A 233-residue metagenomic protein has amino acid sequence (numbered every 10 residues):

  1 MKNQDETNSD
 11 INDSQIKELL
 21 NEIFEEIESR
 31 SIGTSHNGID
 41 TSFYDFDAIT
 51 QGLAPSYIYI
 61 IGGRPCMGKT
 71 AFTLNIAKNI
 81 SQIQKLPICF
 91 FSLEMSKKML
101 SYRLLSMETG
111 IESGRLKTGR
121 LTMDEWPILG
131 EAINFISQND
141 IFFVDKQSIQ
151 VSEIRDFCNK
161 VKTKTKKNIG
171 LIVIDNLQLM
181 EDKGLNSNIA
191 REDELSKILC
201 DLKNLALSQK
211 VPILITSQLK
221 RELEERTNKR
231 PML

Functional and structural regions predicted by a protein language model:
M1-P55, I111, W126, I133-D140 (+2 more regions): Core recognition of P-loop NTPase motor domains used across DNA-transaction enzymes
T41, A48, N79-N168, D182: Cytosolic-facing regulatory segments adjacent to core modules
Y59-I60, C89: Short hydrophobic/aromatic beta-strand immediately N-terminal to the Walker A/P-loop
G63: The Walker A (P-loop) glycine that initiates the GxxxxGKT/S ATP-binding motif of P-loop NTPases
C66: Walker A (P-loop) phosphate-binding loop of P-loop NTPases
K69: Conserved lysine of the Walker
Q82, E194-I215: Substrate-engagement module of ASCE P-loop NTPases
